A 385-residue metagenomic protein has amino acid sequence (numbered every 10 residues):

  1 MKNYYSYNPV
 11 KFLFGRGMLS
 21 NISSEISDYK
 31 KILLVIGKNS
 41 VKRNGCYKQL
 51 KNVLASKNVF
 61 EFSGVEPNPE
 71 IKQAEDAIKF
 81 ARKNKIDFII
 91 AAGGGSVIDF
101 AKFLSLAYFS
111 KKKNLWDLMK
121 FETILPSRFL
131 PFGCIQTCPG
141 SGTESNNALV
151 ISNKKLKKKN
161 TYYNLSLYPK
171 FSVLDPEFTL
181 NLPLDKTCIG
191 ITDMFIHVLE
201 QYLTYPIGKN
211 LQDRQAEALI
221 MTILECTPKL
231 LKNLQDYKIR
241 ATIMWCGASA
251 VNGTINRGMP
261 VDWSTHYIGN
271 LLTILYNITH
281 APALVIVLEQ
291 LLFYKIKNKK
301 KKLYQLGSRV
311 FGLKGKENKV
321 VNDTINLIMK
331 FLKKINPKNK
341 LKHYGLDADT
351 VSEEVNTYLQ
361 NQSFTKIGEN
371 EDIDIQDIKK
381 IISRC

Functional and structural regions predicted by a protein language model:
M1-F88, L341-K342: ATP/NTP phosphate-donor binding region
V10, S110-G208, Q305: A glycine/threonine-rich phosphate-anchoring loop and its flanking beta-alpha core in nucleotide/phosphate-binding
L19-I22, K42-G45, I71-K72, S96-A101 (+4 more regions): Short glycine/serine/threonine-rich phosphate/pyrophosphate-binding segments that cradle anionic phosphate groups
I78, V97-K111, S145-A148: Short Gly/Thr/Asp-enriched flexible loops that form oxyanion-binding sites at enzyme active sites
I86-K102, T137-T143, L275: Glycine/serine-rich anion-binding loops at beta->alpha junctions that coordinate negatively charged ligand groups
Q201, Y205-N322, N326-L327: Active-site segments that bind and position negatively charged phosphate/pyrophosphate groups
L303, L313-C385: C-terminal charged capping/lid subdomain of soluble metabolic enzymes
